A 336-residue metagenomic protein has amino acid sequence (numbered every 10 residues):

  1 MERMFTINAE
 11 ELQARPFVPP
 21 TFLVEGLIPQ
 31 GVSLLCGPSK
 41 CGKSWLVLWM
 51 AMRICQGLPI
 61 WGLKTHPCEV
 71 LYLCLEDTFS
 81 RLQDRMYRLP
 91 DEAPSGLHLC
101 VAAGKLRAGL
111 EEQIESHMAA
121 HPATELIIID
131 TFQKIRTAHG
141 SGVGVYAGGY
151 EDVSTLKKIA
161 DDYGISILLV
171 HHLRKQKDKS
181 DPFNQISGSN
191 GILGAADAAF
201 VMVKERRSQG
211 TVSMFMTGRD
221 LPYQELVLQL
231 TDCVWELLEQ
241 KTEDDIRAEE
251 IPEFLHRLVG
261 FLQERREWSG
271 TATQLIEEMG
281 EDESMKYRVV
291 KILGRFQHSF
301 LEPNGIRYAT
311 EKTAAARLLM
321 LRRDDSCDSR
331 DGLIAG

Functional and structural regions predicted by a protein language model:
E2-F5, E10, F17-P19, L23-V24 (+4 more regions): Conserved inter-motif catalytic segment of the P-loop NTP-binding fold
P19, L34-C36, K40, S44-W45 (+3 more regions): Phosphate-binding/switch region of NTP-binding enzymes
P29-S33, C68: Pre-Walker A (Motif I) flank of P-loop NTPase domains
L46, M50: Hydrophobic positions on the alpha1 helix immediately C-terminal to the Walker A/P-loop
R53-P67: Post-Walker A helix-loop "phosphate-sensing" segment adjacent to the P-loop in P-loop NTPases
T78, L82, L106, L110 (+9 more regions): Helical mechanochemical/support elements of P-loop NTPase systems and associated helical scaffolds
Y87-G96, S189-L193, F300-L301: Short, conserved catalytic or adaptor-binding loops enriched in Gly and charged residues
L228-G336: DNA transaction DNA-binding modules
